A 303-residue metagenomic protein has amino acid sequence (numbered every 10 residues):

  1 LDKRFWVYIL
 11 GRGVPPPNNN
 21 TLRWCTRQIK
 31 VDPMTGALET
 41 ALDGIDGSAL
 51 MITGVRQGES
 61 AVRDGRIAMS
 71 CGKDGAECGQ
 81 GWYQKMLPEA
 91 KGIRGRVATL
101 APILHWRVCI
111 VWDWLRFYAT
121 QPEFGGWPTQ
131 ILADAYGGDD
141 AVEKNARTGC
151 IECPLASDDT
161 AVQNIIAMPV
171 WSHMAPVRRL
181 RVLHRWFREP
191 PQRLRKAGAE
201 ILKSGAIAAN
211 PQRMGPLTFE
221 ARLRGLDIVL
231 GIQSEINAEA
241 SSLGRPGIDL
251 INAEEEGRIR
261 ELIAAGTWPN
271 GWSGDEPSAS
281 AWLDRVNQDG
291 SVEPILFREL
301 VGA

Functional and structural regions predicted by a protein language model:
L1-A303: Nucleotide-activated chemistry modules centered on ATP-dependent adenylation/adenylyltransferase
